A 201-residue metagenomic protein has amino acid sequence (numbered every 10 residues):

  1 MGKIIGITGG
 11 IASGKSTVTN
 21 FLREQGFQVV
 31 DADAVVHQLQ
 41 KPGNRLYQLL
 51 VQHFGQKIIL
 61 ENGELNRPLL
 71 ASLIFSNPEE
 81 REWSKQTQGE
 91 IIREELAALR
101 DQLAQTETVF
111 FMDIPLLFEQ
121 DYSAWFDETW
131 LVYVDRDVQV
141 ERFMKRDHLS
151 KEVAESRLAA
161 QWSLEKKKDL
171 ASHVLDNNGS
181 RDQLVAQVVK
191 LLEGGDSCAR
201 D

Functional and structural regions predicted by a protein language model:
M1-A34: Walker A (P-loop) phosphate-binding motif
G14, D33, S84, F111 (+3 more regions): Residue-level signal for inorganic ion chemistry
Q28, A34, E128, S172-H173: Well-ordered beta-strand positions
H37-T108: ATP-dependent small-molecule kinase phosphotransfer cores that center on conserved nucleotide phosphate-binding segments
Y47, V51, R136-E141, K151 (+1 more regions): An amphipathic alpha-helix signature
L96, L103, A124-W125, K145 (+1 more regions): Small-molecule kinase domains that catalyze NTP-dependent phosphoryl transfer to phosphate-bearing small molecules
A97-A104, V109-K145: ATP-dependent NMP and nucleoside kinases share a basic, alpha-helical "lid"
E193-D201: Generic C-terminal helix-cap and adjacent flexible tail
